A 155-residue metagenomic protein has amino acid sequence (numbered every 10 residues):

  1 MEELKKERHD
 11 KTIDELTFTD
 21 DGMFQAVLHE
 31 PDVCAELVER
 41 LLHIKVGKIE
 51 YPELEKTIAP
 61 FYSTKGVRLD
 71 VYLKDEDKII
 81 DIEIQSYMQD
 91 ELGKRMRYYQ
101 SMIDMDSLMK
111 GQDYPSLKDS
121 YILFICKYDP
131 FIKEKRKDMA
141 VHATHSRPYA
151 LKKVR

Functional and structural regions predicted by a protein language model:
M1-R155: Elongated, amphipathic alpha-helical interaction scaffolds
